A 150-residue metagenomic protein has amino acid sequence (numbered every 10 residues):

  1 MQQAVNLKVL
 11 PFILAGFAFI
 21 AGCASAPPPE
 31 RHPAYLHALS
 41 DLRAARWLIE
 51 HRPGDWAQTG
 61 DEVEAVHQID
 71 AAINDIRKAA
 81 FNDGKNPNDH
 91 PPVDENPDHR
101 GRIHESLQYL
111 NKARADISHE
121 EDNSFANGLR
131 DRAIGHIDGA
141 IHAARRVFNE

Functional and structural regions predicted by a protein language model:
M1-I13: Bacterial N-terminal signal peptides that target proteins for export
Q2, A21-C23: Terminal, positively biased "leader/anchor" segments that mediate initial targeting or electrostatic surface association
L7, C23-S25: Generic N-terminal simple sequence motifs
P11-A21: Bacterial N-terminal signal peptides
S25-E150: Long, charged/polar, soluble alpha-helical segments
